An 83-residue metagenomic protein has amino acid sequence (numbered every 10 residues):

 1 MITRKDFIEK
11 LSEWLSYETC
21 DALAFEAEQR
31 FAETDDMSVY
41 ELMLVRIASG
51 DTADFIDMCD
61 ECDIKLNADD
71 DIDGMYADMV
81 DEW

Functional and structural regions predicted by a protein language model:
I2-A24: Short terminal alpha-helical segments
Y17-W83: Acidic, low-complexity, intrinsically disordered interaction modules
